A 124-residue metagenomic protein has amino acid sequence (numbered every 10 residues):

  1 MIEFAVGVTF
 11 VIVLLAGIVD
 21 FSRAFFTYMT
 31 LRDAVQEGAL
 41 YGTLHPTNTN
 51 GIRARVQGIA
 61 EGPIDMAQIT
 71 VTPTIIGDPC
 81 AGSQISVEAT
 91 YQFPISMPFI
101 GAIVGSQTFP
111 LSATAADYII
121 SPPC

Functional and structural regions predicted by a protein language model:
M1-V56: Alpha-helical assembly-interface signal, strongest on the long, hydrophobic N-terminal helix that forms
Q36-C124: Short, conserved structural patches
